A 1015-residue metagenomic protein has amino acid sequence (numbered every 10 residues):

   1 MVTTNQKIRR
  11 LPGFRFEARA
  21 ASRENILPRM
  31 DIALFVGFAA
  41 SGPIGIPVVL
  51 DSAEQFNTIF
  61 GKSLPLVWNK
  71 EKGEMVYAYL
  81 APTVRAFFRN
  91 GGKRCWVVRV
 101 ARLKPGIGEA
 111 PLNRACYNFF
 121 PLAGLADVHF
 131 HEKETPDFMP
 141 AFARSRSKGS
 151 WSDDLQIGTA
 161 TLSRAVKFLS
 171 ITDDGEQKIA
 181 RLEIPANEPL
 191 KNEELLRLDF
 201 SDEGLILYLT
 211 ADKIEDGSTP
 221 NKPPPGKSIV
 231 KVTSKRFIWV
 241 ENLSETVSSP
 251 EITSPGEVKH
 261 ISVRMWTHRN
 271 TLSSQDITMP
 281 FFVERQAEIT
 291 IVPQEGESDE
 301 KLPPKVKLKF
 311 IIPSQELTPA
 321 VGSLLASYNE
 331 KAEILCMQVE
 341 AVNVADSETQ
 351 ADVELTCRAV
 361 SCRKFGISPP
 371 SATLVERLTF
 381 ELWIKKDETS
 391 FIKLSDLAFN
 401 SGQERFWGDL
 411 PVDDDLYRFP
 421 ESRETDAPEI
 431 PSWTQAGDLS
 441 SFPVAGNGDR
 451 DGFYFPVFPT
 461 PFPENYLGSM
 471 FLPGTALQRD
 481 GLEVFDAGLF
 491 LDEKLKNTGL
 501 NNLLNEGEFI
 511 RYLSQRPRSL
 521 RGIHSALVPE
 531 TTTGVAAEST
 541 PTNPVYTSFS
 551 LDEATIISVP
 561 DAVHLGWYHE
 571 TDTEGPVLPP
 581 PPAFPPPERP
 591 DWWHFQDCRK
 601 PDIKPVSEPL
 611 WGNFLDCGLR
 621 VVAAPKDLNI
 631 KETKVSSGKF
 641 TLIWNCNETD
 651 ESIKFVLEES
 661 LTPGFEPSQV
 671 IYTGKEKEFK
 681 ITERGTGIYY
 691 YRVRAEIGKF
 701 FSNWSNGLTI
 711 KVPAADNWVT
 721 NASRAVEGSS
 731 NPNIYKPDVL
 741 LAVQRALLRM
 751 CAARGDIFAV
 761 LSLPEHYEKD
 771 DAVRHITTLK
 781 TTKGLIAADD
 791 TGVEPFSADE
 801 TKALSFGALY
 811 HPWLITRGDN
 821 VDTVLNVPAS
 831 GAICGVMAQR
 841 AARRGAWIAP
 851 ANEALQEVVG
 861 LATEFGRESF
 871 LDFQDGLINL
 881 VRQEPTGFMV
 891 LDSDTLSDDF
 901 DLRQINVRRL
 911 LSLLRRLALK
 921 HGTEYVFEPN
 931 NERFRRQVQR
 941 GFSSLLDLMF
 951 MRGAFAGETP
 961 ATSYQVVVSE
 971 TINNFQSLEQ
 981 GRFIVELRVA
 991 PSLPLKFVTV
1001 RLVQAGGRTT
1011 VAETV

Functional and structural regions predicted by a protein language model:
M1-H131, T135-D137, A141-S147, P189-K191 (+20 more regions): Structured, hydrophobic secondary-structure cores that serve as assembly/anchoring elements
L182-I184, I312, L642-C646: Aromatic/hydrophobic beta-strand junction motif of beta-rich domains
L205-V283, I291-E295, K301-L302, S314-V321 (+3 more regions): Small/polar beta-strand repeat architecture
V621-D650, F700-A715: Pro/Thr/Ser/Gly-rich low-complexity, intrinsically disordered linker/stalk tracts
D650-Q669: Extracellular low-complexity, O-glycosylation-prone stalks/linkers
V670-K675: Short beta-strand segments within Ig-like beta-sandwich modules, predominantly Fibronectin type-III
K677-F679: Short strand-edge motifs at loop-to-beta-strand transitions and within beta-strands of extracellular beta-rich domains
E683-F700: Beta-strand-rich modules
